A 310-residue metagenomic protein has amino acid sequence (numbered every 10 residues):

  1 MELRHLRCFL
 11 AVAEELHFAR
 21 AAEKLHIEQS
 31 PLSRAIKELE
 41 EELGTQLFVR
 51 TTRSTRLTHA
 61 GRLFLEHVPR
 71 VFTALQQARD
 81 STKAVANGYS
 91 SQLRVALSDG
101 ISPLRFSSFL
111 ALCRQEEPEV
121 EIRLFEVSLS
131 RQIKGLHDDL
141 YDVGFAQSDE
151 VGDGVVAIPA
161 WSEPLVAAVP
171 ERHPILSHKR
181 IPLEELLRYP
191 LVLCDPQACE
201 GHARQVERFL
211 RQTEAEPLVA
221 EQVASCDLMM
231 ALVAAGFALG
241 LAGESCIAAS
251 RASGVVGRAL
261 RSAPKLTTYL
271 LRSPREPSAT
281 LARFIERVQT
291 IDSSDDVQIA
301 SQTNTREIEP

Functional and structural regions predicted by a protein language model:
F9, A21-A22, T58-G61: Hydrophobic two-helix hairpin corresponding to the core of helix-turn-helix DNA-binding domains
V12-P31, S54: Short helix-boundary/capping micro-motifs
E40-L57, R62: A short LG(V/I)-centered, amphipathic sequence patch enriched for acidic residue(s) preceding the LG motif
S90-D153, Q222-V223: Central regulatory/effector-binding core of bacterial HTH transcription factors
R105, V256-I299: A late-sequence structural motif
S128-Y141, A146-Q147, Q197-V256: Hydrophobic hinge/microswitch elements
Q147, L191-T213, S278-E286, D292-D296 (+1 more regions): Secondary-structure junction motif
D153-P159, E163-P164, D227-E276: Beta-alpha-beta core module
